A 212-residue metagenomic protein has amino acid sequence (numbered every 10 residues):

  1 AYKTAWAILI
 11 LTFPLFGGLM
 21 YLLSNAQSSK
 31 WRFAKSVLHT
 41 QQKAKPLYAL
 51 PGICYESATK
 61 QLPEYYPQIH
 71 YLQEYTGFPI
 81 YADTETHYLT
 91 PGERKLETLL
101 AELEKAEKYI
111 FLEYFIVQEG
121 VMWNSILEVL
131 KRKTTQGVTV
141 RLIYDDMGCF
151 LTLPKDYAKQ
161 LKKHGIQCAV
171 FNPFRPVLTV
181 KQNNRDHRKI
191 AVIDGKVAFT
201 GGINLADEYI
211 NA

Functional and structural regions predicted by a protein language model:
A1-A212: N-terminal localization/anchoring segments of enzymes in phospholipid and broader phosphate metabolism
